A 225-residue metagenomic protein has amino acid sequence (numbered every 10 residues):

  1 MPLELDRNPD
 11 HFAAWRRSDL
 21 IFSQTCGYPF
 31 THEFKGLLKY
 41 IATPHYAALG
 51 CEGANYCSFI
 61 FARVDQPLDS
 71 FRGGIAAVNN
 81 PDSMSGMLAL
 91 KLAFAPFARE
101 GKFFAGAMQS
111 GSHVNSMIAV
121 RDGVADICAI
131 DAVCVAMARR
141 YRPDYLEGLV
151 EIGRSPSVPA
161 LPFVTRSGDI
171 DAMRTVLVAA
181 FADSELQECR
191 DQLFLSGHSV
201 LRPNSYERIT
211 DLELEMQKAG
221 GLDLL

Functional and structural regions predicted by a protein language model:
M1-T31: Extracytoplasmic small-molecule ligand-binding "clamshell" domains of the periplasmic binding protein/Venus flytrap
W15, F71, V120-R121: Hydrophobic residues within well-ordered alpha-helices
D19-I21, G74, D126-I127: Conserved acidic residues
C26-K35, R121, D126-L146: A ligand-binding cleft/hinge motif common to bilobed small-molecule-binding domains
G27-F71: A glycine-rich, hydrophobic loop/mini-helix early in the fold
A42, G50, A54-C57, P143-V178 (+1 more regions): Periplasmic-binding protein-like
E52-M117, Q187-P203, E207-I209: Bilobed "Venus flytrap"/periplasmic-binding protein-like clamshell domains and structurally analogous long
T175-L225: An extracytoplasmic/periplasmic, membrane-proximal ligand-sensing/linker region
